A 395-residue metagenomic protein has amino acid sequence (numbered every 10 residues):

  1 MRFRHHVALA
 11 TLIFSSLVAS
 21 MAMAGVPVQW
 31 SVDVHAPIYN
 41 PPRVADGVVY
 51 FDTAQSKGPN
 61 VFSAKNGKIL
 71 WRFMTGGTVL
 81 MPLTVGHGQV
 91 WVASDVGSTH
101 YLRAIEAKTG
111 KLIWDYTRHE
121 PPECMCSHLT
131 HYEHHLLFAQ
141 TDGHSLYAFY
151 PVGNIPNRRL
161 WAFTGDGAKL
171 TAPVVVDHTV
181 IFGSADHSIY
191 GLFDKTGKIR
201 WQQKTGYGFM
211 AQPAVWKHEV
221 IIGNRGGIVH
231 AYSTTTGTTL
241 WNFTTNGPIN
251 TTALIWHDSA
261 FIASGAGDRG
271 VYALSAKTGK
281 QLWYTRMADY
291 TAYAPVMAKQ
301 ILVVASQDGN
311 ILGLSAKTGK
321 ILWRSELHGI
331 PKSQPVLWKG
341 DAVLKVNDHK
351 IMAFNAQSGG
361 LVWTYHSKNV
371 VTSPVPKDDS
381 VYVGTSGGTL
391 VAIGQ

Functional and structural regions predicted by a protein language model:
M1-H6, Q395: Positively charged n-region of N-terminal signal peptides that target proteins for export
A8-S20: Bacterial N-terminal signal peptides
S20-A22, R269: Residue-level detector of intrinsically disordered terminal segments
G25-Y39, Y50, K57-G58, K68-T75 (+7 more regions): Aromatic (tryptophan-biased) beta-strands that constitute blades/sheets of beta-rich domains
H35-P59, G77-R103, E120-Y147, F163-Y190 (+6 more regions): Repeat-blade elements of multi-bladed beta-propeller folds
S63-N66, E106-T109, Y150-I155, F193-G197 (+5 more regions): Short loop/turn segments that connect beta-strands within beta-propeller blades
